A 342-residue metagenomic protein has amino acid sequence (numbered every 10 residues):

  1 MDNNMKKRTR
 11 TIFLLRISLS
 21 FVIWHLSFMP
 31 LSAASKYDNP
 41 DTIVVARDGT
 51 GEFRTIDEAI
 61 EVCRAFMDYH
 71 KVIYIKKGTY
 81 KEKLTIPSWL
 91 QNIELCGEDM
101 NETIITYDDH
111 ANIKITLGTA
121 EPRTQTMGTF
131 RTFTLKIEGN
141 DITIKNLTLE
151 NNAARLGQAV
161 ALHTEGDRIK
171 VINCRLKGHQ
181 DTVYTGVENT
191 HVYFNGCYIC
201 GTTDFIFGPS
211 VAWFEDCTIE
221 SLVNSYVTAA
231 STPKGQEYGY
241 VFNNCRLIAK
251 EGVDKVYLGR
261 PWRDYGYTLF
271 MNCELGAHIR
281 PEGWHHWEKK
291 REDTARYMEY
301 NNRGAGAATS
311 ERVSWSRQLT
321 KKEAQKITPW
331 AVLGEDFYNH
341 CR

Functional and structural regions predicted by a protein language model:
M1-F13: N-terminal secretory signal peptides that target proteins for export/translocation
M1-N3, V22, R47, Y300-N301: Intrinsic-disorder/low-complexity regions
I12-F21: Sec-dependent N-terminal signal peptides
L19, L26-S27: Short polybasic linear motifs
S20, L31-S32: Cleavable N-terminal signal peptides
S35-R342: Sequence-level preference for short, compositionally simple segments enriched in small aliphatic or small polar residues
